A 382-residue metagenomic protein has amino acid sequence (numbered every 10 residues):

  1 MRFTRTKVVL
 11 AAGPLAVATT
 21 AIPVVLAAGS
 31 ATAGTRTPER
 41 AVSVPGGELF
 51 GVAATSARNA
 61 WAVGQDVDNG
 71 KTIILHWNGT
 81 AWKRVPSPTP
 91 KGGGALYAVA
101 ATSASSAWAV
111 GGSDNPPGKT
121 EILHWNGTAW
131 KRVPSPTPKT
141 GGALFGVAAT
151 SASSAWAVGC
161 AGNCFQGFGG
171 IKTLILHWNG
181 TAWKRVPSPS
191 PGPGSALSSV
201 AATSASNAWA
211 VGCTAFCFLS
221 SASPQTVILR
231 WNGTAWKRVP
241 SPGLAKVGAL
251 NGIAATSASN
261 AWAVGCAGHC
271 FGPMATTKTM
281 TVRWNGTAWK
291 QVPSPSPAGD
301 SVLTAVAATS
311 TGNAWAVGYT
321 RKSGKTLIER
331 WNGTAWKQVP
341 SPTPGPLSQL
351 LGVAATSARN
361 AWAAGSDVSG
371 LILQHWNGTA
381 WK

Functional and structural regions predicted by a protein language model:
M1-L15: N-terminal export and membrane-targeting signals
T6, P23-K382: Residue-level hotspots at or immediately adjacent to binding/recognition sites across diverse folds
G13-V24: Bacterial N-terminal signal peptides
